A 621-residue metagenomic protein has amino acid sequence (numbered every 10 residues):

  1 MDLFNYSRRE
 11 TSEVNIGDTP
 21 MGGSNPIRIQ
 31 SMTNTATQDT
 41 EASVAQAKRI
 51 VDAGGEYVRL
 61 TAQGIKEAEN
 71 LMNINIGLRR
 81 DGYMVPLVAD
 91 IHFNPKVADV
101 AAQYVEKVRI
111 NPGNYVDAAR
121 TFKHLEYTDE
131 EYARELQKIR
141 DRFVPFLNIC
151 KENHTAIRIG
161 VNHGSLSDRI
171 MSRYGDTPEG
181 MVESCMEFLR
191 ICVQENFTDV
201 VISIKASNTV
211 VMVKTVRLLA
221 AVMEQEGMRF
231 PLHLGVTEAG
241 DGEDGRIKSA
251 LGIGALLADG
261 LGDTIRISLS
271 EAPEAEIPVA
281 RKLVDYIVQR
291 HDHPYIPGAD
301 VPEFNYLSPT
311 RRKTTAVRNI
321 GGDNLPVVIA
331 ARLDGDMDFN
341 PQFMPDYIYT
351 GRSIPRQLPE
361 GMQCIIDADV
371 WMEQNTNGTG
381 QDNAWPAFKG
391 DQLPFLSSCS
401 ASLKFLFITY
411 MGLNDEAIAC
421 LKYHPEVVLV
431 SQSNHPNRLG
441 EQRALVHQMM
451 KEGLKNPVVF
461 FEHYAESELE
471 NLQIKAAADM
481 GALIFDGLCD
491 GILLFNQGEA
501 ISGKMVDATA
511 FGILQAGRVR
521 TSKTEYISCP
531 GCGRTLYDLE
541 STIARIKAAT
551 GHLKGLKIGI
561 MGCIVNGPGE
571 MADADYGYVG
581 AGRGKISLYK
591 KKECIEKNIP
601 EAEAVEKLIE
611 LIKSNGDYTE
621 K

Functional and structural regions predicted by a protein language model:
M1-S31, L147-N153, Q289-G335, A548: N-terminal amphipathic alpha-helix/helix-capping segment at the start of soluble metabolic enzymes
D2, G55-E187, R318, V327-L439: Active-site beta->alpha loop and helix N-cap motifs at the rims of alpha/beta catalytic domains
I29, D90, I159, I202 (+6 more regions): Conserved, mostly hydrophobic/aromatic
Q38-R49, F93-A98, S249-I253, G335-N340 (+1 more regions): Short, acidic/polar
E56-R59, V105-T121, A258-E274, G487-I501 (+1 more regions): Glycine-rich phosphate-binding active-site loops on the catalytic face of alpha/beta enzymes
E126-F143, N148, I170-I320, S400-F405 (+2 more regions): Catalytic alpha/beta core domains of metabolic enzymes, predominantly
G322-M344, D538-G582: C-terminal accessory/binding modules appended to enzymatic or scaffolding proteins
R583-I586, C594-D617: Beta-strand/loop-dominated core regions that host nucleotide or nucleotide-derived cofactor-binding catalytic loops
